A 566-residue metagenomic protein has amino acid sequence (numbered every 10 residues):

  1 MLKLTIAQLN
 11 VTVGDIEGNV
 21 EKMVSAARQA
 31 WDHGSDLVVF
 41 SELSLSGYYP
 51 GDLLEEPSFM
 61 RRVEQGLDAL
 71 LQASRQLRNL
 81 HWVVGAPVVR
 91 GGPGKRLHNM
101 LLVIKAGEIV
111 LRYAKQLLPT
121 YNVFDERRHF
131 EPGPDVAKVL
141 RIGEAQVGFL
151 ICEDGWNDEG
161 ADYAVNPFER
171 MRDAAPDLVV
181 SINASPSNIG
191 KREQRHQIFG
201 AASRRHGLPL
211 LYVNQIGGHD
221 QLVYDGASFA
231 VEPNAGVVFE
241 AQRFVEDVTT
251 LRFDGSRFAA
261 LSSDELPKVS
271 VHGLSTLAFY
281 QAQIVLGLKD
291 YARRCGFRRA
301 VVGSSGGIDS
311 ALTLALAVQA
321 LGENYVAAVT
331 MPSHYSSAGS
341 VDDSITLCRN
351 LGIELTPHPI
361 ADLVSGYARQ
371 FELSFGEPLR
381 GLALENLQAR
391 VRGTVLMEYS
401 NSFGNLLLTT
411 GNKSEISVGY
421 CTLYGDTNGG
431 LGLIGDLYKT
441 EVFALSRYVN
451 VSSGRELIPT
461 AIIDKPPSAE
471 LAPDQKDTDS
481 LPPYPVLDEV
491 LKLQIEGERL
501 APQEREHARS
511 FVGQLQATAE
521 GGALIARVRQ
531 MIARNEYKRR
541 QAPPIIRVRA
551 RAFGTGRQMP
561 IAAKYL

Functional and structural regions predicted by a protein language model:
M1-G303, L314-E323, T330, L355: Enzyme catalytic cores with a strong preference for nitrogen-chemistry domains
K3, G207-L208, P233, S263-S305 (+1 more regions): ATP/NTP-dependent adenylation/nucleotidyl-transfer catalytic domains that generate, transfer, or process NMP-activated
